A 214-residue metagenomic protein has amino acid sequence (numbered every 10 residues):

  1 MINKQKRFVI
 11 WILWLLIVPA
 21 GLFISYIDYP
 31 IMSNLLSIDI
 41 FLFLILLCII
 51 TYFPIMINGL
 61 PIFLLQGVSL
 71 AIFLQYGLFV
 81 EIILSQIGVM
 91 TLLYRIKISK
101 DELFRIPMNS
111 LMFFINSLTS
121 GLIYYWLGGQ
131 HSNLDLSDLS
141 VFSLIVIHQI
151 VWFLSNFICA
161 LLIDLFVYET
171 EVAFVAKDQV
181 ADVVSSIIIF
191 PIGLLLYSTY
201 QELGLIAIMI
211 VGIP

Functional and structural regions predicted by a protein language model:
M1-L47, T51-G67, F79, S85-P214: Membrane-embedded alpha-helical hairpins and interfacial helices in multi-pass inner-membrane proteins
